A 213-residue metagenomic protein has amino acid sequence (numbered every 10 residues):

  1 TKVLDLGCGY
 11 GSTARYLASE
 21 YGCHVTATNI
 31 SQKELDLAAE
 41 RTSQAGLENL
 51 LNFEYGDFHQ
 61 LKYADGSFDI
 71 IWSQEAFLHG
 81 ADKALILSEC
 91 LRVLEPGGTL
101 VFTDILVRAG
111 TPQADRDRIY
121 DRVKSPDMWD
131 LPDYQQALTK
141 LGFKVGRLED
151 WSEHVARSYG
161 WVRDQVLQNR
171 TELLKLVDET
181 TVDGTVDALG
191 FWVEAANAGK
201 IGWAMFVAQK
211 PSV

Functional and structural regions predicted by a protein language model:
K2-L4, A14-Q60: Class I SAM-dependent methyltransferase SAM/SAH-binding core
G7: Conserved S-adenosyl-L-methionine
Y10: Conserved SAM/SAH-binding loop
H59-I70: A short acidic, Gly/Pro-enriched loop at the edge of an enzyme's catalytic core that lines a small-molecule cofactor
I70-D82: A short SAM/SAH-binding and catalytic strip from SAM-dependent methyltransferases
A84-T99: A short glycine-rich, Lys/Arg-flanked "PGG" loop and its adjoining helix->strand segment in the class I
F102-P126: Short, glycine-/aromatic-enriched active-site segment of Class I SAM-dependent methyltransferases
R118-E179, G184-W203, Q209-S212: Substrate-binding/catalytic lobe of Class I Rossmann-like enzymes that use SAM or dcSAM, i.e., the mid-to-C-terminal
